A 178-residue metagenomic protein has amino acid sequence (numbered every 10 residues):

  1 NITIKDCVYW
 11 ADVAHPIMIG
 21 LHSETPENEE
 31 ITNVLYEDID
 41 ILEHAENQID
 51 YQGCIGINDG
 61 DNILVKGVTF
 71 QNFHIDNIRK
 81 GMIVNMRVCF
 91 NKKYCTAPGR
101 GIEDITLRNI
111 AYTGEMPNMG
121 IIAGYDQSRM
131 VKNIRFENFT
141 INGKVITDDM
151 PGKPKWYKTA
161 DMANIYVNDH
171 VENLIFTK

Functional and structural regions predicted by a protein language model:
N1-K178: Extracellular/periplasmic carbohydrate-active domains that bind, remodel, or depolymerize complex polysaccharides
